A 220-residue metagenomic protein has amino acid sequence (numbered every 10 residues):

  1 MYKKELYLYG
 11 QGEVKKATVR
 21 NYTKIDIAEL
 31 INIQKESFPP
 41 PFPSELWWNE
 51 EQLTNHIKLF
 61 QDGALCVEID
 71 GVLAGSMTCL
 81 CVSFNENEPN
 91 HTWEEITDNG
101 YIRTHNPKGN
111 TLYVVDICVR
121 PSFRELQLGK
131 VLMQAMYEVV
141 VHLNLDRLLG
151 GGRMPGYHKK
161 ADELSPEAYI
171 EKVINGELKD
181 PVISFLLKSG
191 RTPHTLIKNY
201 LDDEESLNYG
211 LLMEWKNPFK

Functional and structural regions predicted by a protein language model:
A17, V72-S76, L112: Glycine-rich phosphate/pyrophosphate-binding loop shared by adenosine-nucleotide-utilizing enzymes
A17-L30: A short beta-loop-alpha structural element at the N-terminal edge of CoA-dependent acyl/N-acetyltransferase catalytic
Y22, I117-V119: Hydrophobic adenine-recognition pocket in adenosine-nucleotide-binding enzymes
S37, F42-I69, L73-F84, T97-R103: Active-site rim helix/loop that mediates acceptor-substrate recognition in acyltransferases
M77-D116, V131-Q134, M154-P181, L187 (+1 more regions): Conserved acyl-donor/pantetheine-binding loop and adjacent beta-alpha core of acyl/acetyltransferases and related
V119, E125-V140, L149-G150: Conserved acetyl-CoA-binding loop-helix of GNAT-fold acetyltransferases
L145, L187-L196: Conserved acetyl-CoA-binding loop of GNAT-fold acetyltransferases
